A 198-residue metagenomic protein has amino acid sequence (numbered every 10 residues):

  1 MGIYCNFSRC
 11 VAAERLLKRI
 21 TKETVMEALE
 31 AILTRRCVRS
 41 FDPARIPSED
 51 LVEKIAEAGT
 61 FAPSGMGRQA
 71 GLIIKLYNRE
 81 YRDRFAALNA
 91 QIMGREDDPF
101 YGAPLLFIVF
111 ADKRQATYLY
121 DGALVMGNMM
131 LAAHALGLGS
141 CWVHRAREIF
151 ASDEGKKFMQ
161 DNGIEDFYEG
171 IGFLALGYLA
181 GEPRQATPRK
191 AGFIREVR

Functional and structural regions predicted by a protein language model:
I3-C10, I20-R198: Acidic, surface-exposed loops and disordered segments
L16-L17: Leucine-biased recognition of intrinsically disordered, low-complexity hydrophobic segments
